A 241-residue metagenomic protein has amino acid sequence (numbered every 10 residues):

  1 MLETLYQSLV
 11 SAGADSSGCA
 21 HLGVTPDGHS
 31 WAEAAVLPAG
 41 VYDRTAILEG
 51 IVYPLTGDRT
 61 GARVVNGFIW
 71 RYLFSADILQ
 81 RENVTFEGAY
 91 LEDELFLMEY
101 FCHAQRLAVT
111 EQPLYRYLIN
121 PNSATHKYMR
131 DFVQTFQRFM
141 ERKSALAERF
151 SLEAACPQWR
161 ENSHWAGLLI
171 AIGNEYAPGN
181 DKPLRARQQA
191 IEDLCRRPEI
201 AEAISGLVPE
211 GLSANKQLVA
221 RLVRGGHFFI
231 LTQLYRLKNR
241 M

Functional and structural regions predicted by a protein language model:
M1-L91, L95-V109, L118-Y128: Donor-binding/catalytic cores of nucleotide-activated saccharide and glycerol-phosphate transferases/polymerases
T4, A12, E99, R138 (+3 more regions): Alpha-helical elements of Rossmann-like donor-binding domains used by nucleotide-donor carbohydrate transfer enzymes
G13-A14, A177-M241: Membrane-interface aromatic/basic loop that binds lipid-linked glycans or pyrophosphate carriers, typified by
A89-Y90, L97, R106-F139, E153 (+1 more regions): Nucleotide-sugar-dependent glycosyltransferase catalytic core
N120-K127, E148, V219-R224: Short, charged, low-complexity loops and linkers
R138-W159, R196-E202: C-terminal, non-catalytic tails of nucleotide-sugar-dependent glycosyltransferases
C156-N162, R185-Q189: Short, charged, amphipathic alpha-helical segments
E161-N174: Amphipathic alpha-helical repeat scaffolds of TPR domains
